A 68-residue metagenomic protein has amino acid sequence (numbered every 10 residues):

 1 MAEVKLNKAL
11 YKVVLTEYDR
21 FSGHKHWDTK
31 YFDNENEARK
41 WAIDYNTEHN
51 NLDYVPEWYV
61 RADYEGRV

Functional and structural regions predicted by a protein language model:
A2-K30: N-terminal acidic leader/helix
A2-V4, W27, I43-V68: Short, mixed-charge low-complexity intrinsically disordered segments
Y31-E35: GIY-YIG-like beta-to-alpha core
A38-W41: Short amphipathic alpha-helices within nucleic acid-binding modules
